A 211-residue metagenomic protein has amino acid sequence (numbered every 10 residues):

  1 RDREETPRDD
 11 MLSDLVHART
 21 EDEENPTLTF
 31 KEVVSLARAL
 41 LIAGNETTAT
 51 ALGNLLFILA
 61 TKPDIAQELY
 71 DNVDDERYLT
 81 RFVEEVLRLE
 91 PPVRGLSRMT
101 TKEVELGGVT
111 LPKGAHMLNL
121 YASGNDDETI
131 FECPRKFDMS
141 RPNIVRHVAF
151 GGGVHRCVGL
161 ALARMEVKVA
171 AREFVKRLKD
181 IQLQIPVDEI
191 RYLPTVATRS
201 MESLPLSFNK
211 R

Functional and structural regions predicted by a protein language model:
R1-R211: Cytochrome P450
